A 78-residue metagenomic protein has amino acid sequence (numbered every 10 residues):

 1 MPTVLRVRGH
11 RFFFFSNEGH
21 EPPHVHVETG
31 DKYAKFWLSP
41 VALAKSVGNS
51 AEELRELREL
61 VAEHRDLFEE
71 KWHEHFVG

Functional and structural regions predicted by a protein language model:
M1-E21: Short, charged/polar N-terminal "headpieces" of proteins
P2-V4, F12, Y33-K35, P40 (+1 more regions): Generic secondary-structure boundary/loop-capping signal
V4, L43-V47, H64: Generic preference for hydrophobic/aromatic residues in regular secondary structure cores
V4, V25-V27, V61: Hydrophobic aliphatic residue packing
R6, W37-S39, A44, E69 (+1 more regions): Generic, ordered loop/turn and secondary-structure boundary motif
H10, H20, H26, H64 (+1 more regions): Histidine (H) residue identity feature
F15-S50: A short, structured beta-strand/loop element
N49-G78: C-terminal structural segments of small proteins and small subunits
